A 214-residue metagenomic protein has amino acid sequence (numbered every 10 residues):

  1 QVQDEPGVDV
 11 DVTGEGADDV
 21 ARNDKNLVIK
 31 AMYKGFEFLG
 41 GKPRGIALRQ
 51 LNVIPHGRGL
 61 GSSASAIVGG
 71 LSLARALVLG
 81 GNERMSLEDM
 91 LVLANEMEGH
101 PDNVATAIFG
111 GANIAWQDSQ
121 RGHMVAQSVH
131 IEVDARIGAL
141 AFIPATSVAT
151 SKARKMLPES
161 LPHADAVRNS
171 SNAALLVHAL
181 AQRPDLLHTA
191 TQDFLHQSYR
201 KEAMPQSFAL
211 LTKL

Functional and structural regions predicted by a protein language model:
Q1-R58, A76-L79, E83: ATP-binding N-lobe of GHMP and related small-molecule kinases
P6, G111, I143-V148, F194-L195: Glycine-rich beta-alpha junction loops
G45-Q50, R84-E96, T189-T191: Beta-strand segments within the central parallel beta-sheet cores of soluble alpha/beta enzyme folds
L60-E83, I108-N113: DPxDG-like acidic metal-binding loop motif
M85-I137, E202, L211: Alpha/beta catalytic cores of group-transfer enzymes, especially the acyltransferase/condensing modules of polyketide
N113-V129, G138, S147-A179, L187: Anionic-ligand binding region
A179-L214: Glycine-rich, charge-dense phosphate/pyrophosphate-binding loop(s) and the adjacent flexible "lid"/catalytic subdomain
